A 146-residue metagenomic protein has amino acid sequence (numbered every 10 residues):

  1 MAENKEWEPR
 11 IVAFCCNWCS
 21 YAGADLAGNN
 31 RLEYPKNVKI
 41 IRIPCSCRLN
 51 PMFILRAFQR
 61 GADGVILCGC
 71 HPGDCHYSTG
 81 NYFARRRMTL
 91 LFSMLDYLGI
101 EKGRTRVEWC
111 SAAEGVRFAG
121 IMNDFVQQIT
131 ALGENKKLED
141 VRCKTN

Functional and structural regions predicted by a protein language model:
M1-N146: Iron-sulfur-associated redox domains of electron-transfer enzymes in respiratory and anaerobic energy metabolism
